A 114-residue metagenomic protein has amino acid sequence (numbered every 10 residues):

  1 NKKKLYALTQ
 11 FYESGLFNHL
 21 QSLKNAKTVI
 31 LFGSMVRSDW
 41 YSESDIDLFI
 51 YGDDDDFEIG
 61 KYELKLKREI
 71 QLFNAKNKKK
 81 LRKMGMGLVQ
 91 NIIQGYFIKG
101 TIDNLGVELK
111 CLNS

Functional and structural regions predicted by a protein language model:
N1-K27, V36-S42, Y51-S114: Catalytic core of pol beta-like nucleotidyltransferases
D45-D47: Acidic Asp/Glu-based divalent-cation binding sites
